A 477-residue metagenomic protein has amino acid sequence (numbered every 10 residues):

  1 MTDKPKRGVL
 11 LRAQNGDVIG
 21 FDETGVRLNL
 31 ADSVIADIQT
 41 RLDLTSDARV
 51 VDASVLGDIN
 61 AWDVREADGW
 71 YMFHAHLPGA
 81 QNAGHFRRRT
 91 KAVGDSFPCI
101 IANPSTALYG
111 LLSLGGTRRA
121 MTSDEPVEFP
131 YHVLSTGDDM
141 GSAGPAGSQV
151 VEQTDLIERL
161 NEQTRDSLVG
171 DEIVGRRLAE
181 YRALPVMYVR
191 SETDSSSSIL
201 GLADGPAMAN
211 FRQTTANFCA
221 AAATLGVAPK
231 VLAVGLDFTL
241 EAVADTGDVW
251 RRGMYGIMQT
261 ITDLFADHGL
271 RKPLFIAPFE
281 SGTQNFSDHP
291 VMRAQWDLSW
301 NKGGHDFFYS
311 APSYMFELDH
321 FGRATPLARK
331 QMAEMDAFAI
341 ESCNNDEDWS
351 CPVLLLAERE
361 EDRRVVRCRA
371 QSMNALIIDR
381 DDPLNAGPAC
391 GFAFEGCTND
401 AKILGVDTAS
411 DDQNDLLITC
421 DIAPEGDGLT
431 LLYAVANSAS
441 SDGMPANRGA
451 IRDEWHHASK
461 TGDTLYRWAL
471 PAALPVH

Functional and structural regions predicted by a protein language model:
T2-H477: Cell-envelope and extracellular/periplasmic
